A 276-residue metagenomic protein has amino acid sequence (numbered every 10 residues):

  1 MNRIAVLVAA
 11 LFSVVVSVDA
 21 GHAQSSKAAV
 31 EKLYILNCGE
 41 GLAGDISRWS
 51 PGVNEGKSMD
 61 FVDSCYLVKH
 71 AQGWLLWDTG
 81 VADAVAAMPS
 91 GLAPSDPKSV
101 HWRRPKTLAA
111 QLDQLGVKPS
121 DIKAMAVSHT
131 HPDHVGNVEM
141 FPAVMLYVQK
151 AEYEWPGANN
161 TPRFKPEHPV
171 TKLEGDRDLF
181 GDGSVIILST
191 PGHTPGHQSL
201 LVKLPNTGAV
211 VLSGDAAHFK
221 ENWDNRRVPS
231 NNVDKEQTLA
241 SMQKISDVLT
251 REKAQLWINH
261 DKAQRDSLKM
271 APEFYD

Functional and structural regions predicted by a protein language model:
A5-V16: Bacterial N-terminal signal peptides
V18-K106, A110-D113, D121, T207-G214 (+1 more regions): Metallo-beta-lactamase
Q24-K27, R103-D121, M145-S189, D234-K253: Metallo-beta-lactamase
C38-G39, T79-A82, T130, A151-E152 (+3 more regions): Active-site metal-binding loops of divalent metal-dependent hydrolases
E55-M59, L188-H193: Short Gly/Pro-enriched turn/cap motifs at secondary-structure boundaries
D83, D96-A110, S199-L201, N206-D276: Cap/insert and terminal regions of metallo-dependent hydrolase folds
I122-D133: Metallo-beta-lactamase
G136-P142, S267-A271: Metal-dependent catalytic neighborhoods of phosphoester/phosphodiester hydrolases
